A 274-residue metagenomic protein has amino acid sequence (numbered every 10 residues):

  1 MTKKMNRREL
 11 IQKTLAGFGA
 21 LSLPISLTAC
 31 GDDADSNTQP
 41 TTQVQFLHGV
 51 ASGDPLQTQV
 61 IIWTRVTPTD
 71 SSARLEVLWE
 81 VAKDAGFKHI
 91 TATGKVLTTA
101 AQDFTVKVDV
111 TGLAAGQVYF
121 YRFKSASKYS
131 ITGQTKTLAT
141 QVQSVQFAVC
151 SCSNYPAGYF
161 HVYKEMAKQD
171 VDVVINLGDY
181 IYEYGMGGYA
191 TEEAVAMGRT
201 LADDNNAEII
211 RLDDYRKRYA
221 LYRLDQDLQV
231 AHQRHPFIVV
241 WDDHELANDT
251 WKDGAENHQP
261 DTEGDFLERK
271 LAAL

Functional and structural regions predicted by a protein language model:
T2-L21, I25: N-terminal secretory signal peptides and thylakoid transit peptides that target proteins across membranes
N6, S22-Q43: Bacterial Sec-dependent N-terminal signal peptides
K13, D33, A82-D84, L138 (+1 more regions): Small disulfide-bonded, cysteine-rich extracellular recognition modules and tandem repeats
A34-S72, K136-A139: Non-catalytic, glycine-rich low-complexity segments
P68-S72, G86, L246: Primarily extracytoplasmic ectodomains and periplasmic/lumenal surface modules that are beta-strand-rich
E76-Q143, P156-F160, K164-E165: Extended acidic/polar, glycine-enriched regions that form or flank non-catalytic beta-rich accessory modules
V142-V162, A167-L274: Active-site neighborhood of divalent metal-dependent phosphoester/pyrophosphate hydrolases
